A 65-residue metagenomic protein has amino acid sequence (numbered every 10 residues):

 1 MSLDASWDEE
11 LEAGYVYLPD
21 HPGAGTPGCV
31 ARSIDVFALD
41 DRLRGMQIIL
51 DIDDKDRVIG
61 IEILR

Functional and structural regions predicted by a protein language model:
M1-I49, D53-D54, R65: Intrinsically disordered terminal and processing segments
